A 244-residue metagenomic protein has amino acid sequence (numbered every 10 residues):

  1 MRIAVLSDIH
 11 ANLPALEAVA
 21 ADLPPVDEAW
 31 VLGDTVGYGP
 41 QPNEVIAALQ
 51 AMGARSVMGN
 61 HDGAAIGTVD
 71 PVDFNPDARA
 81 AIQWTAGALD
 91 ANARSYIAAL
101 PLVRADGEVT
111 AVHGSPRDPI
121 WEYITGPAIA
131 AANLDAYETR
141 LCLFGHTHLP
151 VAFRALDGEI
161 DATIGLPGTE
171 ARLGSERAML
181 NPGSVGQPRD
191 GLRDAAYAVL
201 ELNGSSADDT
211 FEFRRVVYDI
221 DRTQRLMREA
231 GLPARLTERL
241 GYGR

Functional and structural regions predicted by a protein language model:
M1-A4, A105-A111, L173-M179, D209: Beta-strand-turn-beta hairpins that frame and shape the catalytic cleft of phosphate-ester-processing enzymes
M1-A54: N-terminal active-site segment of His-dependent metallophosphoesterases
L6-S7, A29-D34, R55-N60, V112 (+2 more regions): Active-site neighborhood of phospho(di)ester-bond hydrolases with catalytic His/Asp-centered motifs
H10-A15, G37-P40, H61-I66, R117-P119 (+2 more regions): Active-site environment of divalent metal-dependent phosphoester hydrolases
V45-I46, A51-E138: Active-site neighborhood of divalent metal-dependent phosphoester bond hydrolases
V103-D106, P150-R154, A196-L200: Short beta-strand scaffold segments in enzyme catalytic cores
P127-E170, S175-L180: Anionic-ligand binding region
D157-R244: Acidic, His/Gly-rich catalytic cores of divalent-metal-dependent hydrolytic chemistry
